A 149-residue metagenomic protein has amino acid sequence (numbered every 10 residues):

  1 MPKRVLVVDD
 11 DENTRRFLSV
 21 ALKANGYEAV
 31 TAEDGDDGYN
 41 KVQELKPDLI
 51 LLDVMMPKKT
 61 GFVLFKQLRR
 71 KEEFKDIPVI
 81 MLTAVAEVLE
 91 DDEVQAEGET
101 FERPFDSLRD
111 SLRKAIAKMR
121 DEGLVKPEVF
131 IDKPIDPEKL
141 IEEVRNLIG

Functional and structural regions predicted by a protein language model:
V8-D9, A32, I50: Conserved sequence signature across two-component system core domains
D9, D53, T83: Active-site residues of response regulator receiver
D11-R15: Short acidic/polar segment at the start of the alpha1 helix of CheY-like receiver
R16-A24: Charged docking surfaces used in two-component/phosphorelay signaling
T31-N40, G61: Helix N-cap/capping motif at the beta->alpha junctions
L45-L51: Active-site beta3 strand of CheY-like receiver
M56: Receiver (REC) domain active-site loop signature in two-component systems and cognate sites in sensor histidine kinases
V63, A86-D132, E138-R145: Alpha4 helix (beta4-alpha4-beta5 surface) of REC/receiver domains from two-component response regulators
